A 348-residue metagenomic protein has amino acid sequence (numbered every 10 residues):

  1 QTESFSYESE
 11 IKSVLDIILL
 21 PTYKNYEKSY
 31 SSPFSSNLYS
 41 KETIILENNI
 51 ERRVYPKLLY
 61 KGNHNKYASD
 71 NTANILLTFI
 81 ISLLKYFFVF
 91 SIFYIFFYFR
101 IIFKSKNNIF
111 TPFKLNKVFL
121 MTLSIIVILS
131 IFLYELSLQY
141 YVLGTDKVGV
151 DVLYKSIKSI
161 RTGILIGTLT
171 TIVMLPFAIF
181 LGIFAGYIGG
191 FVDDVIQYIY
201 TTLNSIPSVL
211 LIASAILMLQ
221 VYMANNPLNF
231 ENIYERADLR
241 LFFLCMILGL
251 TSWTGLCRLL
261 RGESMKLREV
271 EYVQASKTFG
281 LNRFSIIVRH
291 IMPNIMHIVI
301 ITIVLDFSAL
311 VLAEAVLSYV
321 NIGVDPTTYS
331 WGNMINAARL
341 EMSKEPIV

Functional and structural regions predicted by a protein language model:
Q1-T170, M174, M334, A338-V348: Gly/Trp-centered helix-boundary motif
F119-L123, T145-V348: Alpha-helical transmembrane segments of integral membrane proteins, especially multi-pass inner/plasma-membrane
